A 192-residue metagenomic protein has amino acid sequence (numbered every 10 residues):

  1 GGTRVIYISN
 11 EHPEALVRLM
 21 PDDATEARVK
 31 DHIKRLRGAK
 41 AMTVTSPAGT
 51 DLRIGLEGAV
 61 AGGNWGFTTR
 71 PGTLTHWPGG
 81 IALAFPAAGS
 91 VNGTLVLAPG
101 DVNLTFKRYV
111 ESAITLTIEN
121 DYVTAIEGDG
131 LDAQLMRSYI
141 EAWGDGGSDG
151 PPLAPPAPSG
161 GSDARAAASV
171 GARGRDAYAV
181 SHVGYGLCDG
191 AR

Functional and structural regions predicted by a protein language model:
G1-E119, Q134, G144, D149-D163: Active-site bordering "gate/hinge" segments that shape substrate access to catalytic or cofactor-binding pockets
Y109, A125-R192: Dual-mode signal for accessory low-complexity, basic/Gly-rich regions
